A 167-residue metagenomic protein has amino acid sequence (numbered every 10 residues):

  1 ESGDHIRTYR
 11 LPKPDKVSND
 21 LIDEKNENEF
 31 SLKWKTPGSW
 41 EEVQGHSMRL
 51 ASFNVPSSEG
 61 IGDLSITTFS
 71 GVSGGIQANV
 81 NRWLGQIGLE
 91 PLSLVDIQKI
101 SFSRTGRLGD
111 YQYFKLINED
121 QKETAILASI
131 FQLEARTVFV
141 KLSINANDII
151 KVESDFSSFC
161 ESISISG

Functional and structural regions predicted by a protein language model:
E1-G62, F69-Y113, N118-E123, L127 (+1 more regions): N-terminal targeting sequences that direct proteins away from the cytosol to non-cytosolic compartments
